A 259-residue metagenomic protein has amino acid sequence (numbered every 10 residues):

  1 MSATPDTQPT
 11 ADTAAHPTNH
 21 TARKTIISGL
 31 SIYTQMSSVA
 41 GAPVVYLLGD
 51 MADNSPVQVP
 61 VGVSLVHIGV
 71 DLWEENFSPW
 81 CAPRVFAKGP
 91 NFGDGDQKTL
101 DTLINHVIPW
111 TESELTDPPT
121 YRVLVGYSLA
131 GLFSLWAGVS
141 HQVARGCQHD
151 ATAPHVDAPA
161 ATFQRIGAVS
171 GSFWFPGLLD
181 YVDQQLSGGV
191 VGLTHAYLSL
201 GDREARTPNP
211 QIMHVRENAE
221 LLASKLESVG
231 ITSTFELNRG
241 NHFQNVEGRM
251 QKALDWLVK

Functional and structural regions predicted by a protein language model:
S2-K259: Non-catalytic cap/lid and distal C-terminal segments of serine-dependent acyl enzymes
